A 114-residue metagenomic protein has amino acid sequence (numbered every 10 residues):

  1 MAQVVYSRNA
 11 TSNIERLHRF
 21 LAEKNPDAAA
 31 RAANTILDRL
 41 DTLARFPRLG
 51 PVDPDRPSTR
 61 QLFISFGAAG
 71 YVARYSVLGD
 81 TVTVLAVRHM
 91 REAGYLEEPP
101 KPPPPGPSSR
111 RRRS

Functional and structural regions predicted by a protein language model:
M1-Q61, L78, E97, P104-S114: Basic, Lys/Arg-enriched alpha-helical interface segments
F66-S114: Enriched for short, Lys/Arg-rich terminal
